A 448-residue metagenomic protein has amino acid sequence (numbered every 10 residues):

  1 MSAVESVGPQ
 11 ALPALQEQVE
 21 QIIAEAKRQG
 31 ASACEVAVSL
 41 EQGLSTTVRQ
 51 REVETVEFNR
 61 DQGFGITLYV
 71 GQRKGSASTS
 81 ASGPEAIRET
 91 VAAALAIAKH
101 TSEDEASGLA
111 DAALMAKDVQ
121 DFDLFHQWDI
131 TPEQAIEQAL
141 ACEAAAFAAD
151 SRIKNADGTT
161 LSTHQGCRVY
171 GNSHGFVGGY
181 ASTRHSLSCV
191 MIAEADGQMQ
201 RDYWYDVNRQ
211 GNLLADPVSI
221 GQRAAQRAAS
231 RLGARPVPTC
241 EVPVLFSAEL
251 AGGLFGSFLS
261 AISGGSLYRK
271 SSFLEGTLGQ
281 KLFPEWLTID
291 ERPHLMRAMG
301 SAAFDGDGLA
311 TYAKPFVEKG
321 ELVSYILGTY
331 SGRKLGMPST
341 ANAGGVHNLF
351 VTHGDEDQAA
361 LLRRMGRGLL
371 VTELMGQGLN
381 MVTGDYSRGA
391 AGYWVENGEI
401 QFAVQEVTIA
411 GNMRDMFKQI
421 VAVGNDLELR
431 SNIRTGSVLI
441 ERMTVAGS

Functional and structural regions predicted by a protein language model:
M1-A302, G306-L309, E318-E321, E399 (+2 more regions): Active-site bordering "gate/hinge" segments that shape substrate access to catalytic or cofactor-binding pockets
V119, Q210, G221, E275-S448: Dual-mode signal for accessory low-complexity, basic/Gly-rich regions
